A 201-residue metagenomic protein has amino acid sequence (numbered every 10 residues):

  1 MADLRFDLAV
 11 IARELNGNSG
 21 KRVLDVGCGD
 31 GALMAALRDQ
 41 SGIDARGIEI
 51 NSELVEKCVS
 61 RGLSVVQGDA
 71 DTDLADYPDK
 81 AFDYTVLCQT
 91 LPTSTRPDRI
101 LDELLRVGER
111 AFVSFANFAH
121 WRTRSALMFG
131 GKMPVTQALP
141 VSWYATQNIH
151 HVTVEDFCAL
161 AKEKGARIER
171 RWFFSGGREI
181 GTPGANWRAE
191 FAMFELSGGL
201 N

Functional and structural regions predicted by a protein language model:
D3-S19: Conserved alpha-helix/loop element of class I SAM-dependent methyltransferases that forms part of the SAM/SAH-binding
G27-G29: Class I SAM-dependent methyltransferase "Motif I" SAM/SAH-binding loop
G31, A35: Glycine-rich SAM-binding Motif I of class I
A36-D73: Class I SAM-dependent methyltransferase SAM/SAH-binding core
D73-D79: Short conserved loop adjoining the S-adenosyl-L-methionine
Y84-T95: A short SAM/SAH-binding and catalytic strip from SAM-dependent methyltransferases
R99-E103, R110-N201: S-adenosyl-L-methionine-dependent methyltransferase catalytic module, highlighting the catalytic core
